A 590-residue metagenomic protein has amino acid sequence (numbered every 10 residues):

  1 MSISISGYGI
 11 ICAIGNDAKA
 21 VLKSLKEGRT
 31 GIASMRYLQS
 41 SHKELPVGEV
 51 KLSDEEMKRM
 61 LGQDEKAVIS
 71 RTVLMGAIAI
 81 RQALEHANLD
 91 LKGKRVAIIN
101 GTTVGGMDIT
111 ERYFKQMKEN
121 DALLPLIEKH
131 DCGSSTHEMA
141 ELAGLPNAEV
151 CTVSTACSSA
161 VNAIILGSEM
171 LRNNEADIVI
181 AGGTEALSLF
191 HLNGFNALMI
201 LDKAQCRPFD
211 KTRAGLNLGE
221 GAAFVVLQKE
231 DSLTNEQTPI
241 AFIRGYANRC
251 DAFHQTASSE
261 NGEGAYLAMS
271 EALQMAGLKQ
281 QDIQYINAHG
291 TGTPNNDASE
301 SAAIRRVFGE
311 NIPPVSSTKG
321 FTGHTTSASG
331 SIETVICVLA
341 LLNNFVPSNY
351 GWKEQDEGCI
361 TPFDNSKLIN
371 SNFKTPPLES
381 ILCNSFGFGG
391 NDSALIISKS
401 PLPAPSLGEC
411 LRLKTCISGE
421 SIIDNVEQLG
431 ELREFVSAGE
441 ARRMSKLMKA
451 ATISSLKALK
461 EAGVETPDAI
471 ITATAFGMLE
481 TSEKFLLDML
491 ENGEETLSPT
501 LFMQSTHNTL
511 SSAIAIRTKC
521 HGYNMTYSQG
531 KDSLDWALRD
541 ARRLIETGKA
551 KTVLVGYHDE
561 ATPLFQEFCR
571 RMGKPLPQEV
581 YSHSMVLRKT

Functional and structural regions predicted by a protein language model:
M1-A148, E169, S188, N196-N217 (+6 more regions): Conserved "HGTGT" condensation-loop signature of ketosynthase/thiolase-family condensing enzymes that catalyze
E149-T155, D177-G183, T552-H558: A short, small-residue-rich loop immediately preceding and capping a beta-strand
S159, A163: Active-site histidine-anchored catalytic micro-motif
G167-F190: Short glycine/serine-rich loop segments
